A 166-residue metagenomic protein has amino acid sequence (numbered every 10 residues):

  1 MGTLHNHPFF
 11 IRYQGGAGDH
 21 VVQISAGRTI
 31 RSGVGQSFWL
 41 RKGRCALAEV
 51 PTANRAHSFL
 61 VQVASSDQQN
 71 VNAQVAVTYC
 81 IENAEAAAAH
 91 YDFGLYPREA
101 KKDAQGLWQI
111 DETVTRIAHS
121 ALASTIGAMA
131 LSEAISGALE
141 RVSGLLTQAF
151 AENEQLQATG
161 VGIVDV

Functional and structural regions predicted by a protein language model:
M1-H57, E112: Domain-core and long-helix interface of multi-subunit machines
Q14-G15, V21, A53-V166: Amphipathic, interface-forming alpha-helical segments with heptad-repeat character
